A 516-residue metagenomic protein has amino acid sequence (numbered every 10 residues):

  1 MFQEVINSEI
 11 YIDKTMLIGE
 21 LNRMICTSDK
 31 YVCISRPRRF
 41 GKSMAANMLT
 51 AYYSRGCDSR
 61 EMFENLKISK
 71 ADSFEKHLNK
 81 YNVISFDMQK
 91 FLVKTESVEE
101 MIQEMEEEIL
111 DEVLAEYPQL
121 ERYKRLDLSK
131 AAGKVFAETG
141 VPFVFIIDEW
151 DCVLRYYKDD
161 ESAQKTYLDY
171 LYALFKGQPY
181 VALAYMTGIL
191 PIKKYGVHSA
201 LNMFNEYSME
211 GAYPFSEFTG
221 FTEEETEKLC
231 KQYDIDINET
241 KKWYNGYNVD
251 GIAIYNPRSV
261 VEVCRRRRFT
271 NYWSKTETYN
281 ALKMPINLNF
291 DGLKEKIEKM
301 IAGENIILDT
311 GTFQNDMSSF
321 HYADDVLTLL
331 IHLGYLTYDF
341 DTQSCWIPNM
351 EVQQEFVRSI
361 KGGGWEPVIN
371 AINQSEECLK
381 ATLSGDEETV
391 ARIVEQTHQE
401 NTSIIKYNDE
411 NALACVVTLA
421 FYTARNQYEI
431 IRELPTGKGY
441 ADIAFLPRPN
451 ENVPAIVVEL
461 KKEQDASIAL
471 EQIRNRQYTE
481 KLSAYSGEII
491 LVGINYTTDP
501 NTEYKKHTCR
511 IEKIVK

Functional and structural regions predicted by a protein language model:
M1-D409, A424-Q427: Phosphate-binding site recognition
A132-T139, R425-E451: Active-site metal-binding core of divalent-cation-utilizing nuclease and nuclease-like domains
V144, P454-I456, I490: Structural motif
Q164-D169, K462-T479: Mg2+/Mn2+-dependent nuclease catalytic core
V417, A441-F445, P454-K462, R476: Conserved catalytic cores of phosphodiester-cleaving nucleases, focusing on short active-site segments
F421-E429, A484-S486: Short secondary-structure junctions
K481, G487-K516: Domain-level recognition of nuclease-like catalytic cores that cleave nucleotide substrates
